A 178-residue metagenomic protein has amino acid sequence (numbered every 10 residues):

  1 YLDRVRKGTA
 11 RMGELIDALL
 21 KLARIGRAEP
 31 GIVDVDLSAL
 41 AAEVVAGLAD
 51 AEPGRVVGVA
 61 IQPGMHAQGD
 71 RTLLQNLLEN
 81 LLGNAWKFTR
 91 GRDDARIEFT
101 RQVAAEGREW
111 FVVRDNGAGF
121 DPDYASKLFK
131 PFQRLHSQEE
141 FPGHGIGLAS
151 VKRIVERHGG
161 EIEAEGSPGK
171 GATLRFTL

Functional and structural regions predicted by a protein language model:
V5, G147, V151: Short alpha-helical Gxxx[C/S/T] motif in the catalytic ATP-binding
K7-M12: Short alpha-helical segment of the dimerization/phosphotransfer core of two-component systems
G31-A46, E98-R101: A conserved beta-strand-to-alpha-helix junction within the catalytic ATP-binding
V33, P53-H66, Q102: Conserved catalytic submotifs in the C-terminal HATPase_c
A85-T89: Short helix-loop "hinge" at the ATP-lid/N-box region of the Bergerat-fold HATPase_c
F120-F132: Short conserved segment of the HATPase_c
V155-E156: Detector for a conserved hydrophobic position within an alpha-helical segment of the HATPase_c
